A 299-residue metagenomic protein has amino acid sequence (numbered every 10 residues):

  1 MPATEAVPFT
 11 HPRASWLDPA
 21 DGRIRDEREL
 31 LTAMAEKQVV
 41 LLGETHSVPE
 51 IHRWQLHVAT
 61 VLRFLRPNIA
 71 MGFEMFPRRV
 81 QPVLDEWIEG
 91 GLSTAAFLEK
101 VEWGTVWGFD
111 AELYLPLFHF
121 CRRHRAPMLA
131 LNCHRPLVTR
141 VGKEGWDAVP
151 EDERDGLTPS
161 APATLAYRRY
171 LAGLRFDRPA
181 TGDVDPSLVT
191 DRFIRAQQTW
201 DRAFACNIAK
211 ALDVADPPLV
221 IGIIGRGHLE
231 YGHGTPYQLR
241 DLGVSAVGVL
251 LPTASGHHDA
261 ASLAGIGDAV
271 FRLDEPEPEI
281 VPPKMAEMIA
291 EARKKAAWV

Functional and structural regions predicted by a protein language model:
M1-V299: Compositional signal for N-terminal targeting/processing segments
